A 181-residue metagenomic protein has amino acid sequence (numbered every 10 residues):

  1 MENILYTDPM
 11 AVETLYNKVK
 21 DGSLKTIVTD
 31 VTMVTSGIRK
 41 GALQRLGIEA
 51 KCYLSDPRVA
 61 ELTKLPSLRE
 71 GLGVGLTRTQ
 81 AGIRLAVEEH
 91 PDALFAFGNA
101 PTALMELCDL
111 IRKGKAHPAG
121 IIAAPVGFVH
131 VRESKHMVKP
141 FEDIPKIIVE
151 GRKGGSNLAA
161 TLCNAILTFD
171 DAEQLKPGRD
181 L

Functional and structural regions predicted by a protein language model:
M1, K18-G22, G41, E89 (+3 more regions): Change "in soluble alpha/beta enzymes" to "in soluble alpha/beta proteins
E2-K20: A short, well-structured juxtamembrane/interface segment
E2-Y6, K25, G73-V74: Short coil/turn segments at secondary-structure boundaries
N3-L5, G37-G41, A159: Short, glycine/acidic-enriched capping/hinge loops at junctions between secondary-structure elements
I4, G75, A96-F97, A124-G127 (+2 more regions): Glycine- and other small-residue-rich loops at beta-strand/loop junctions that grip anionic moieties
V28-R112, P125-G127, K135: Conserved mixed alpha/beta catalytic, RNA-binding, or beta-rich assembly cores of soluble enzyme, regulatory
A119, V129-L181: C-terminal functional extensions of proteins
